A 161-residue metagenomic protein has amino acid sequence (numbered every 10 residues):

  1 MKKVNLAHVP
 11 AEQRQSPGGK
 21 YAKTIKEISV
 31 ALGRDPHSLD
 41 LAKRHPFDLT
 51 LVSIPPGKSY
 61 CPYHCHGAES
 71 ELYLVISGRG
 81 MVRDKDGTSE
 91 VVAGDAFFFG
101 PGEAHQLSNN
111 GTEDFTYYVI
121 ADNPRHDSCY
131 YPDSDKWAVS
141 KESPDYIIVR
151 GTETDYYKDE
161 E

Functional and structural regions predicted by a protein language model:
M1-P46, D135-E161: A short, N-terminal "cap"/entry segment at the start of jelly-roll beta-barrel domains of the cupin/DSBH fold
A31-P36, T50-H66, P101: Conserved short histidine dyad/triad with adjacent acidic residue
S38-K43, C61-H66, S108-N110: Short histidine-centered beta-strand/loop micro-motifs that create catalytic or ligand/metal-coordination sites
L51-P55, C65-R83, A121-P124: Short, conserved beta-strand element in jelly-roll/cupin
S70, S77-R79, D86, G102-A104 (+1 more regions): A generic structural motif
D86-P101: Short acidic-glycine-tyrosine-enriched beta hairpin
P101-D127: Ligand-binding loop in jelly-roll beta-barrel domains
S128-D133: Short, charged, solvent-exposed linker or helix-capping segments at domain edges/interfaces that act as flexible hinges
